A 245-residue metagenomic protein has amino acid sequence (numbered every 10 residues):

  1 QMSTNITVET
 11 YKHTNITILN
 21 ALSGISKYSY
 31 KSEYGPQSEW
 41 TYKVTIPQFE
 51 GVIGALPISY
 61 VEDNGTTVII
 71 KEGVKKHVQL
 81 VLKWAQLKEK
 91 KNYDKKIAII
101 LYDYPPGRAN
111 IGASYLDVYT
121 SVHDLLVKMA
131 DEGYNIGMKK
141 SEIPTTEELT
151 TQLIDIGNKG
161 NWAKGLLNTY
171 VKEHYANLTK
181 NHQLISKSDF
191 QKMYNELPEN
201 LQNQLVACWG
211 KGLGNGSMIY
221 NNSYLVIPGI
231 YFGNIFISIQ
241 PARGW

Functional and structural regions predicted by a protein language model:
Q1-W245: An N-terminal assembly and electron-transfer interface module characteristic of large anaerobic redox and radical
